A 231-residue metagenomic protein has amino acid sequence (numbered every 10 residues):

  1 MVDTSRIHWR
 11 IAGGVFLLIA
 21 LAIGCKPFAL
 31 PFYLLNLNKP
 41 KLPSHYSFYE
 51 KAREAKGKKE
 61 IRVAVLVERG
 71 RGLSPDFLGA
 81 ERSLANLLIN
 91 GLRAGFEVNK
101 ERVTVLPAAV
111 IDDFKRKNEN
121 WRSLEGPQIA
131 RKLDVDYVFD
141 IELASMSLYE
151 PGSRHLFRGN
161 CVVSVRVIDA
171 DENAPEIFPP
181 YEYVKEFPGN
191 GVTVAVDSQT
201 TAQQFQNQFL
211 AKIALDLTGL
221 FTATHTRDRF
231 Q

Functional and structural regions predicted by a protein language model:
M1-I23: Sec-dependent bacterial lipoprotein signal peptides
C25-V105, L220-Q231: A structural "domain/chain start" motif
R69-A80, D113-K117, P151-S153, V196-Q204: Second-shell loop/turn segments in exported
R102-S147: Short, solvent-exposed, polar/charged sequence segments at loop or secondary-structure edges
L133, H155-G159: A generic structural micro-feature
R158-D169: Mature extracytoplasmic/lumenal regions of exported proteins
I168-R227: Short secondary-structure boundary motifs at beta->alpha junctions and helix caps
